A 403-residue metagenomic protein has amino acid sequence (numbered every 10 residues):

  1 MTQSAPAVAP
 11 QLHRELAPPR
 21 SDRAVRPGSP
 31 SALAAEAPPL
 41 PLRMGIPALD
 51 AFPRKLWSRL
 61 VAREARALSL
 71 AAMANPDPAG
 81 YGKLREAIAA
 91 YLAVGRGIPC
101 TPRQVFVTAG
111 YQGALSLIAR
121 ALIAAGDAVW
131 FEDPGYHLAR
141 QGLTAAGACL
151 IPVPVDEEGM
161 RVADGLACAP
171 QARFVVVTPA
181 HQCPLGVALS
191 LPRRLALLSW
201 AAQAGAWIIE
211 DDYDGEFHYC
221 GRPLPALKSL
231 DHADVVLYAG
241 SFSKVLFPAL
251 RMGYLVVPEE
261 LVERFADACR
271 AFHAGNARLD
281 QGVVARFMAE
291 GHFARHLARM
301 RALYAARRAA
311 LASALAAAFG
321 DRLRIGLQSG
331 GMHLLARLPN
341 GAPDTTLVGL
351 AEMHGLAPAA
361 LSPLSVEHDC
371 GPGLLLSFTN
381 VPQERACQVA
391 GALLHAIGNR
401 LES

Functional and structural regions predicted by a protein language model:
M1-A62, A266, R270-A277, A285-M288 (+6 more regions): N-terminal basic, amphipathic alpha-helical segments
P47, P179-C183, K244, V381: Short glycine-rich anion-binding loops that position phosphate/pyrophosphate groups of nucleotides and phosphorylated
W57, H232-A302: Conserved core segment of the aminotransferase class I/II
V61-G205, G215-A233, Y304, E384 (+1 more regions): Conserved core of the PLP fold type I
V105, A206, V236, L323 (+1 more regions): Short, conserved active-site loop motifs that form the nucleotide-linked donor/cofactor pocket
L364-H368: AMP-binding (ANL) adenylation modules
